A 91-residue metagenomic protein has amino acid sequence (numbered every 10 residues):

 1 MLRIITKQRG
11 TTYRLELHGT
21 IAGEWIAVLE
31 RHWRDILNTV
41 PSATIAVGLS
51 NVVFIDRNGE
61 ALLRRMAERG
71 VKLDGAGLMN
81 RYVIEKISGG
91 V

Functional and structural regions predicted by a protein language model:
M1-E16: Short beta-strand/loop segment at the start of cytosolic alpha/beta domains
L17-V91: Amphipathic alpha-helical interaction surfaces in cytosolic regulatory modules
